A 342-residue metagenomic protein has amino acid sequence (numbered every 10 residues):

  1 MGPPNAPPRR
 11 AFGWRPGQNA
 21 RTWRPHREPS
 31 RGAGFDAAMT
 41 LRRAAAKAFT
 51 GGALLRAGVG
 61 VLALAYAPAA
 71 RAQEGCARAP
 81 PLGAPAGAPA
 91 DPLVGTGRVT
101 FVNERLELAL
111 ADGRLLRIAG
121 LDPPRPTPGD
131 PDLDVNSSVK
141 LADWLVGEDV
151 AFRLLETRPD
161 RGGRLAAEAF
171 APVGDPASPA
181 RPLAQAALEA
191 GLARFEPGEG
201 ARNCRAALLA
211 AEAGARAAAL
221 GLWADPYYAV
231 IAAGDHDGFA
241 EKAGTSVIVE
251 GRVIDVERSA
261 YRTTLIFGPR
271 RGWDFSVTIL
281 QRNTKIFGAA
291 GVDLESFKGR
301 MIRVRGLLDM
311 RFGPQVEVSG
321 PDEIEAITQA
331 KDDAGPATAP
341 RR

Functional and structural regions predicted by a protein language model:
F35, T40, R71-R342: Small beta-barrel nucleic-acid-binding modules, primarily SNase/OB-fold domains and secondarily Tudor-like barrels
T40-G58: Bacterial N-terminal signal peptides that target proteins for export
